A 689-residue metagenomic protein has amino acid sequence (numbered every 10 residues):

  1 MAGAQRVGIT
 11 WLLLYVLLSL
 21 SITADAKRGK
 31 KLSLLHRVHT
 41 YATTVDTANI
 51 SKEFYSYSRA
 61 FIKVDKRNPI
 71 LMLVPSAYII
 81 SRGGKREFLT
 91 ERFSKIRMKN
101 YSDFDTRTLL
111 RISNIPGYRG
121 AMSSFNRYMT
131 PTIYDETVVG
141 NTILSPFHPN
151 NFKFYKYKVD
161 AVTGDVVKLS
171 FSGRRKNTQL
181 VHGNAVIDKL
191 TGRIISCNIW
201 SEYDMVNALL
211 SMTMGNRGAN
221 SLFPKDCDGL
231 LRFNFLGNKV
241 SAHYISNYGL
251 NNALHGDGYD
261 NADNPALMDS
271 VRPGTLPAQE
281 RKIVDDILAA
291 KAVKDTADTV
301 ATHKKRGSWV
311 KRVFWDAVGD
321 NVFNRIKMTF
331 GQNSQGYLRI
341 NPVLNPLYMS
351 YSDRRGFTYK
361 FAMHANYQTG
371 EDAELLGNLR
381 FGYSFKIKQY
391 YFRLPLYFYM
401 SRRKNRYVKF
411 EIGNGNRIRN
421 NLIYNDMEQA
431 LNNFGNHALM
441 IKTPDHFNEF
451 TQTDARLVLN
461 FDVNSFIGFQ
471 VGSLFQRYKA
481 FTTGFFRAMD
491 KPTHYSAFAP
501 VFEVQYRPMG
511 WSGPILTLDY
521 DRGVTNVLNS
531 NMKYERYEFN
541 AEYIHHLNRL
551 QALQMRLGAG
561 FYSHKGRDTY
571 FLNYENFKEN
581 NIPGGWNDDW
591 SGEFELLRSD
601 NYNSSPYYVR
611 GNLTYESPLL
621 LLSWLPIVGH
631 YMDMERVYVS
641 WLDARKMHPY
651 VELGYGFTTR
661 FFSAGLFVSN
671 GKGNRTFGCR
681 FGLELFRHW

Functional and structural regions predicted by a protein language model:
A26-V166, R175, Q179-L180, Y244-S350 (+6 more regions): Structured extracytoplasmic
K156-V159, G164-D263: Gly/Pro-enriched, hydrophobic low-complexity segments that function as extracytoplasmic propeptides/linkers
I195-S201, G229, R339-Y351, A362 (+11 more regions): Transmembrane beta-strand segments that form the barrel wall of outer-membrane beta-barrel proteins
I326-I340, D353, Q368-L376, M400-V408 (+5 more regions): Short loop/turn motifs that connect adjacent beta-strands in outer-membrane beta-barrel proteins
D353-R355, H364-A365, M440-L474, M509 (+2 more regions): Outer-membrane beta-barrel transmembrane strands
R355-Y359, K388-F392, E449-A455, P492-P500 (+6 more regions): Residues that define the transmembrane beta-barrel architecture of outer-membrane proteins
Y359-A365, L394-M400, L457-F461, F502-Y506 (+7 more regions): Residues on the lipid-exposed face of transmembrane beta-strands in outer-membrane beta-barrel proteins
Y407-D426, A438-D445, W511, T517-L621: C-terminal outer-membrane beta-barrel translocator/porin domains of Gram-negative envelope proteins and their
